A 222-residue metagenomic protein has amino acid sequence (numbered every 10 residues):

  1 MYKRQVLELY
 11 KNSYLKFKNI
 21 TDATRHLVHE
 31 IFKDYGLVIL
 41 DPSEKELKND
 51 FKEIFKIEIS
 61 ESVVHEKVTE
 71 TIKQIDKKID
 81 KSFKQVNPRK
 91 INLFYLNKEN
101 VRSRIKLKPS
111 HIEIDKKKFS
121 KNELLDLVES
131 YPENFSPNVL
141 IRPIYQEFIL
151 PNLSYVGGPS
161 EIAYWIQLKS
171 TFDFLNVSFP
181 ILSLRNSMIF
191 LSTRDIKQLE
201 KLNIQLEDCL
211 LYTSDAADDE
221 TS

Functional and structural regions predicted by a protein language model:
M1-Y2, Y212-S222: Single conserved hydrophobic/aromatic residue that forms the stacking wall/gate of nucleotide- or nucleobase-binding
K3-S13: Internal, well-ordered alpha/beta segment that forms a basic, Gly-enriched binding/recognition surface
K11-S136, I141-R142: Positively charged, Gly/Ser-enriched RNA/tRNA-binding surfaces
D41, Y95, I181-S183, T213: Structural signal for conserved beta-strand scaffold positions within catalytic alpha/beta enzyme cores
P42, V156-P159: Short His-Asn-centered micro-motif
K90, N152-L153: Short, surface-exposed beta-edge/turn micro-motifs
I114-N152, P159-S160, W165-L202: Non-transmembrane, aqueous-exposed alpha-helical and coiled segments at domain scale
I196-S214: Charged, amphipathic alpha-helical linkers/stalks
